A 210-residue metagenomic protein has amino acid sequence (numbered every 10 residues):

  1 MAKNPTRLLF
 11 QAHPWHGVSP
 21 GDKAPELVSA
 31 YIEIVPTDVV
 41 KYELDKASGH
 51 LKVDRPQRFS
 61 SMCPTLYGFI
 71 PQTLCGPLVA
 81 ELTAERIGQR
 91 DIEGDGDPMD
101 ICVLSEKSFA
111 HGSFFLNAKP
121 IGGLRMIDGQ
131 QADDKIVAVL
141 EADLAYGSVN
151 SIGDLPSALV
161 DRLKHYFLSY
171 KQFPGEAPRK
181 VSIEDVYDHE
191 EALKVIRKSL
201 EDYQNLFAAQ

Functional and structural regions predicted by a protein language model:
M1-Q210: Hydrophobic N-terminal alpha-helices or hydrophobic patches in metabolic proteins across all domains of life
